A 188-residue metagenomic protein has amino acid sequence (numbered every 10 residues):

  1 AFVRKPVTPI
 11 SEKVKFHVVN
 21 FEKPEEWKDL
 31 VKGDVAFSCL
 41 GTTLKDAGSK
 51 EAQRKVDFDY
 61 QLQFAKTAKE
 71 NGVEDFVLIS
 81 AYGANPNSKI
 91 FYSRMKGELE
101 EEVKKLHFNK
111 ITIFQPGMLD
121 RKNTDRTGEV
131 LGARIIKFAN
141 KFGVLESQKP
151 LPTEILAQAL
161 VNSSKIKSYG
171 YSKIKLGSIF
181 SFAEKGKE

Functional and structural regions predicted by a protein language model:
A1-T8: Short, polar loop motifs at secondary-structure junctions
F2, H17, F37, V77 (+2 more regions): Hydrophobic/aromatic beta-strand patches that form the interior of the parallel beta-sheet core in alpha/beta enzyme
R4, T42, A81, P116: Active-site loop/turn elements of alpha/beta-hydrolase fold enzymes, especially the short glycine-/histidine-rich
P6, N20, G117-D120: Glycine-rich beta-alpha junction loops
T8, V14-Q63, T67-E70, S164: NAD(P)H-binding glycine-rich loop region in Rossmannoid oxidoreductase-like domains and their noncatalytic homologs
T8-P9, K45, N85, D120: Flexible, glycine-rich phosphate/dinucleotide-binding loops and adjacent beta-alpha linkers at cofactor/substrate
K50-E51, K55-E98, K105, N109-F114: Conserved Rossmann-fold NAD(P)-dependent oxidoreductase catalytic core, especially the SDR/UDP-sugar
P86-G186: Oxidoreductase cofactor-interface core, primarily capturing Rossmann-like NAD(P)-dependent enzymes
